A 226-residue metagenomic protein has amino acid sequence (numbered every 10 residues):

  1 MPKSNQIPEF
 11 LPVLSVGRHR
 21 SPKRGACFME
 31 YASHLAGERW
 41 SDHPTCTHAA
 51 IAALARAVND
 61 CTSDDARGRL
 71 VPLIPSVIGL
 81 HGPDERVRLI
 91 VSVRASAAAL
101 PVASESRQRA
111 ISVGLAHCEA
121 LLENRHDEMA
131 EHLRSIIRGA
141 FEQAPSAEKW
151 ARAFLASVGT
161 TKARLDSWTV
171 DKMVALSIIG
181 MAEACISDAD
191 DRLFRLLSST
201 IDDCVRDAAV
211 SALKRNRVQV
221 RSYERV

Functional and structural regions predicted by a protein language model:
P2-R67: Leu/Val/Ala/Ile-rich N-terminal alpha-helices, chiefly Sec-type signal peptides and the beginnings
W40-R221, V226: Structured binding/interaction patches within domain cores
